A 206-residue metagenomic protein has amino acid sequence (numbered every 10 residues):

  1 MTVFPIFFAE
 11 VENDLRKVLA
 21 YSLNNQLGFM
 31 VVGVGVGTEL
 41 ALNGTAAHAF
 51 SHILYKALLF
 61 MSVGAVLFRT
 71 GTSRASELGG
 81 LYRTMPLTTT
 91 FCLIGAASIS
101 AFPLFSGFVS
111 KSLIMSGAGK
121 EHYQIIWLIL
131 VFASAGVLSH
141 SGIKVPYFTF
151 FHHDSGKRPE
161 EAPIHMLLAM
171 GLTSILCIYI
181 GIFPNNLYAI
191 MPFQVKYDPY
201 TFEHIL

Functional and structural regions predicted by a protein language model:
M1-H165: Hydrophobic transmembrane alpha-helices and their helix-loop junctions in integral membrane proteins
R83-L87, K144-L206: Cytoplasmic/organellar membrane-interface segments at the starts of transmembrane helices in multi-pass inner-membrane
